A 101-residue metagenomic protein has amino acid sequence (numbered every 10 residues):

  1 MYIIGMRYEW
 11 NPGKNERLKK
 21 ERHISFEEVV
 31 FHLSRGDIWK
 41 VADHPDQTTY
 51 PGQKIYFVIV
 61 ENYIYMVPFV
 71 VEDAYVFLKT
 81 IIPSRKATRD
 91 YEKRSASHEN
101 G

Functional and structural regions predicted by a protein language model:
M1-G101: Ribonuclease/tRNase effector modules and their secretory precursors
